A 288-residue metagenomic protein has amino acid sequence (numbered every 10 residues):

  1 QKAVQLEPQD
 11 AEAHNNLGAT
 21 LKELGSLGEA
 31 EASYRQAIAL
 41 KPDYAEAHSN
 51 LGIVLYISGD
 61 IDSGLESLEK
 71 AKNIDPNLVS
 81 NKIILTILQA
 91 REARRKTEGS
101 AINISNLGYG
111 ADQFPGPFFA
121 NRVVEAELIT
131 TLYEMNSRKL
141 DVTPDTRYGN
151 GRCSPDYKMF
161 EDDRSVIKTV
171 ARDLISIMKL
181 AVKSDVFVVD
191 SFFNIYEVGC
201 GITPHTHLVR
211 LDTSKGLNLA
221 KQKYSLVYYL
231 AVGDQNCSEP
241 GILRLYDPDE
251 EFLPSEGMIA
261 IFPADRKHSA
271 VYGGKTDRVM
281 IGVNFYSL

Functional and structural regions predicted by a protein language model:
E12-E23, E46-Y56, S80-I84: Conserved alpha-helical positions within TPR/SEL1-like repeat arrays
A90-S184, G201: Non-heme Fe(II)/2-oxoglutarate
V182-Y272, D277-L288: Catalytic core of non-heme Fe(II) oxygenases with the double-stranded beta-helix
